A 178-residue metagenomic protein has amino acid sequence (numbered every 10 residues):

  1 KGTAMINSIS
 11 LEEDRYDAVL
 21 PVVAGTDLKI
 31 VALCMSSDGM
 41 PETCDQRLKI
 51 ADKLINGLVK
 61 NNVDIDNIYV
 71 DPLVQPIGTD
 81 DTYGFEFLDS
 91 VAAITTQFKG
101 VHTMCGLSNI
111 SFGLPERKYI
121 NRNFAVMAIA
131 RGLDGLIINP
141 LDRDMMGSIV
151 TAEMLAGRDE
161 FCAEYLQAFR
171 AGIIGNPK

Functional and structural regions predicted by a protein language model:
K1: N-terminal active-site wall of soluble small-molecule enzyme domains
A4-E13, C34, T82-Y83: Catalytic beta/alpha-barrel core
E13-V19, M40: Short, charged, surface-exposed secondary-structure boundary motifs
V22: Metal-dependent catalytic core segments for phosphate chemistry
G25-I174: Catalytic alpha/beta core domains of metabolic enzymes, predominantly
